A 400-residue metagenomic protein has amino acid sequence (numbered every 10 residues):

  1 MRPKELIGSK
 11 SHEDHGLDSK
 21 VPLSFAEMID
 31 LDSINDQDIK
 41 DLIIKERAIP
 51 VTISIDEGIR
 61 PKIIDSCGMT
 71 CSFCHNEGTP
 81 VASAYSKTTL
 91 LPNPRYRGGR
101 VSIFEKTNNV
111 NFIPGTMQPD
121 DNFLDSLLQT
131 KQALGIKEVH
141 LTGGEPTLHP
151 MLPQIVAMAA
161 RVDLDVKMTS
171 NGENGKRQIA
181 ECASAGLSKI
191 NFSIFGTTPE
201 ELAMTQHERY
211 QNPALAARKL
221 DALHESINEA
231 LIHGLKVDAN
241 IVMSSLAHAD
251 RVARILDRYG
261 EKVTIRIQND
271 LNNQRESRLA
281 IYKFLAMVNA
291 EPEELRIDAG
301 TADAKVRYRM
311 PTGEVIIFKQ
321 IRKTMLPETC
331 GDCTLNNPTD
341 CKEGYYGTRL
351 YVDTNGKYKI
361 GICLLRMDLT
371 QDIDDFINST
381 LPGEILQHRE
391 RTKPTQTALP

Functional and structural regions predicted by a protein language model:
K4-I7, S11-G16, L271-P400: Accessory C-terminal segments flanking Radical SAM cores
E27-Q37, R47-D121, L134: Canonical Radical SAM [4Fe-4S] cluster-binding loop centered on the CxxxCxxC motif and its immediate flanking residues
L31-G58, A304-P327: Short, charged low-complexity linear segments at domain edges
E57-P61, V139-L141, V166-M168, I190-F192 (+2 more regions): Hydrophobic faces of well-ordered beta-strands that scaffold small-molecule active sites in alpha/beta enzyme cores
H75, K131-Q132, P153-R161, A183 (+1 more regions): Surface-exposed amphipathic alpha-helices with a cationic face
V81-R95, N111-D125, G144-K189, I194-E200 (+3 more regions): Canonical radical SAM enzyme core domain
I136, D163-L164, L187, I232-K236: A short helix->loop->beta-strand "cap" motif at the edges of active sites that frequently abuts
F195-G331: Radical SAM enzyme [4Fe-4S]-AdoMet core and its adjacent flexible, acidic and glycine-rich loops/tails across
